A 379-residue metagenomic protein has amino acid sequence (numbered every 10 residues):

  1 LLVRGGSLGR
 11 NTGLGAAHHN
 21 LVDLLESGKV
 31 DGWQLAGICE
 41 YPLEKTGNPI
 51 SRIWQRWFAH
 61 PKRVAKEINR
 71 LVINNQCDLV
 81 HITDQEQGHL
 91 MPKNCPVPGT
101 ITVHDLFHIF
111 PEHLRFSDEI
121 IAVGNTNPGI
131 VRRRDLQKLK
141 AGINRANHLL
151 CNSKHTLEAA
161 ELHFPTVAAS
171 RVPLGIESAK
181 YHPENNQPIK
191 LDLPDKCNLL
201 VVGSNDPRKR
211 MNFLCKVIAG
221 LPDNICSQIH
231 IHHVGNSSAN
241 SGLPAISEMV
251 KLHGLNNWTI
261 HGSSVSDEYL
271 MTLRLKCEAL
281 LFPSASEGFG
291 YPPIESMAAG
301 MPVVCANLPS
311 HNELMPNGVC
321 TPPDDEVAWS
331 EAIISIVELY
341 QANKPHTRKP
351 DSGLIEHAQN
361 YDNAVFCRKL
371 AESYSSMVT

Functional and structural regions predicted by a protein language model:
L1-M91, V250: Active-site donor-binding segments of glycosyltransferases and PAPS-dependent sulfotransferases
A16-N20, D206-G220, P244: A conserved mid-protein helix/loop that constitutes part of the nucleotide-sugar donor-binding site
E119, V123-L149: Membrane-proximal helix-turn-helix segments that form the acceptor-binding/catalytic region of lipid-linked
L191-K209, C215-I218, I231-H232: Conserved donor-binding/catalytic core segment of Leloir-type glycosyltransferases
L243-E268: Nucleotide-activated donor-binding/catalytic signature segment of Leloir-type glycosyltransferases, i.e., the conserved
A285: Aromatic "clamp/platform" in nucleotide-sugar-dependent glycosyltransferases that forms part of the donor/acceptor
P293, A298-C305: Short hydrophobic beta-strand element within catalytic cores of glycosyltransferases and related nucleotide-activated
V319-V327, I336-K344: Conserved acidic donor-binding segment of nucleotide-sugar-dependent glycosyltransferases
